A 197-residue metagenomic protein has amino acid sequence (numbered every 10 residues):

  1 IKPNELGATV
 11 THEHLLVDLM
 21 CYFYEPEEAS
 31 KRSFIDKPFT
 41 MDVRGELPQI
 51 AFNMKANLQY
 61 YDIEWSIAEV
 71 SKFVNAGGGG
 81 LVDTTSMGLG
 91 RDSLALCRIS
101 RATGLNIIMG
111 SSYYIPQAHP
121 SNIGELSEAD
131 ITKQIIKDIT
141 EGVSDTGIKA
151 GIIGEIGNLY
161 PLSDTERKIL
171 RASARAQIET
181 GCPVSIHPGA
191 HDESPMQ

Functional and structural regions predicted by a protein language model:
A8-V17, L81, P188-G189: Histidine-centered catalytic micro-motifs
H14-L16, S86-M87, S112-P116, E155-N158 (+1 more regions): Active-site beta-loop-alpha junctions enriched in small/polar residues
H14-Y60, S111-A129: Active-site gating loops and adjacent loop-to-helix segments of metal-dependent hydrolytic enzymes
T40-I67, T84-G88, E155, L159-S163: Divalent metal-binding segments
Y60-W65, T85-A95, E125-K137: Glycine-rich anion/phosphate-binding loops
I67-V82: Catalytic domains of carbohydrate-active enzymes, especially glycoside hydrolases
G80, R98-R101, N106-P183: Active-site gating/metal-coordination segments in enzymes
I186-Q197: Glycine- and Gly-Pro-enriched alpha-helical subdomains that act as flexible, kink-prone "lid/hinge" or packing modules
